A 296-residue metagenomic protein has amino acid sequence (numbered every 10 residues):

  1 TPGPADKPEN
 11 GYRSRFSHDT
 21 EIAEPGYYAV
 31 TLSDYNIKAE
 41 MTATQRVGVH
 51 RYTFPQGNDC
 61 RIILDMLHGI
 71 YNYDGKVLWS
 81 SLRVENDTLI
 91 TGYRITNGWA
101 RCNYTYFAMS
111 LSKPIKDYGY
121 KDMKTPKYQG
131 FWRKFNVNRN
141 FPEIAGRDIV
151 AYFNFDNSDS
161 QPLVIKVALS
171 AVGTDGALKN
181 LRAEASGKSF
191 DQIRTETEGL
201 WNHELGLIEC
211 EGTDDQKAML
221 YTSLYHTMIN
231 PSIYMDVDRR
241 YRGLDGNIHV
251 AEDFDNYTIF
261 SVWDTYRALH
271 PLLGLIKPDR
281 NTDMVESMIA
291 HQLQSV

Functional and structural regions predicted by a protein language model:
T1-Y257, A290: Beta-sandwich/jelly-roll carbohydrate-recognition scaffolds of carbohydrate-active enzymes
P25, V47, W263, I276-D283: Residues forming well-ordered secondary-structure scaffolds
E198, L269, T282-V285: Extracytoplasmic/secreted envelope proteins and their assembly/folding machinery, especially bacterial periplasmic
H226, N230, L269-P278: Well-ordered alpha-helical scaffold segments within catalytic/enzyme domains
P231, K277-V296: Long, well-ordered core segments of solenoidal/helical folds
I248-D255, L272-R280: Hydrophobic transmembrane alpha-helix bundles
Y257-I259, Y266-L272: C-terminal substrate/ligand-recognition segments
